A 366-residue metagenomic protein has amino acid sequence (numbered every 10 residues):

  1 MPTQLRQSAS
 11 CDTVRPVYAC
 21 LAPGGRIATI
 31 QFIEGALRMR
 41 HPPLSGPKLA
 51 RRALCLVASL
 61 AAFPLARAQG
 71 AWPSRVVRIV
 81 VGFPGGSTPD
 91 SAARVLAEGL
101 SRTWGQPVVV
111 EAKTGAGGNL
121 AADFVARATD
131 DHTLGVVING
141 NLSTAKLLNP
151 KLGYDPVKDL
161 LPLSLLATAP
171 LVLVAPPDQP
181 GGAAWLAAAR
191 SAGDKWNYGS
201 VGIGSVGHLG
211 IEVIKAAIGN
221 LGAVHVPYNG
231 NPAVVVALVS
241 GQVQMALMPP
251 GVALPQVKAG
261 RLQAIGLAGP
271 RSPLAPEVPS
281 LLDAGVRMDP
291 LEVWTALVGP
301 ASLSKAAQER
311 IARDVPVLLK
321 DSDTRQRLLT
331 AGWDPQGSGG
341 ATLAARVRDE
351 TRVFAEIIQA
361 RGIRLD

Functional and structural regions predicted by a protein language model:
M1-F63: N-terminal secretory signal peptides
A68-K158, K195, G219-L247, Q256 (+3 more regions): N-terminal (or domain-start) structured segment
S74-V76, K258, K305-D366: An extracytoplasmic/periplasmic, membrane-proximal ligand-sensing/linker region
R127-H132, L147-A233, L281, W294-R327: Hinge/capping helix and adjacent helix->loop/strand transition within the periplasmic-binding protein
V136-N141, N231, M248-A253, A268-P270 (+2 more regions): Beta->alpha turn/N-cap motifs
G153-L165, G222-V226, L254-P290, R364: Short beta-strand->loop
